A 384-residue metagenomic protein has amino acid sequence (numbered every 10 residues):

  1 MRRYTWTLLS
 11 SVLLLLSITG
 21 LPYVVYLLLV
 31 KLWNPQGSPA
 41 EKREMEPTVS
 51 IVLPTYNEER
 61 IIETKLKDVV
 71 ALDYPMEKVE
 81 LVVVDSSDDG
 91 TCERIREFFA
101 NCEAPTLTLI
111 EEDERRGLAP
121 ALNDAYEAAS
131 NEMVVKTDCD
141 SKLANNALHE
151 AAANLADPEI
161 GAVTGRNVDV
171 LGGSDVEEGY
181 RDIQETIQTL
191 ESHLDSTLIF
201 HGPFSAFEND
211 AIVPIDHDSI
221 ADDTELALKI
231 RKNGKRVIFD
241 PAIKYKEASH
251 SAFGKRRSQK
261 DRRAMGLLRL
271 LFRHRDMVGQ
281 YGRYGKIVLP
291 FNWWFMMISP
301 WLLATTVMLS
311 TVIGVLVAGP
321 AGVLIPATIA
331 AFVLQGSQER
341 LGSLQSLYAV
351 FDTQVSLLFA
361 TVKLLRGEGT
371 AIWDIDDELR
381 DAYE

Functional and structural regions predicted by a protein language model:
M1-R43, S356: N-terminal membrane-anchoring/stem segments of glycan-assembly enzymes
Q36-K42, F253, Q259-I329, S346 (+1 more regions): Basic/Trp-rich segment in TM-proximal cytosolic loops or flexible interdomain/linker regions
P47-S50, E80, E225: Cell-envelope/extracellular polymer assembly enzymes that use nucleotide-activated donors
K67-K78: Short, acidic, metal-binding catalytic loop of nucleotide-sugar glycosyltransferases
D68, D85-E93, E114-R115, S141: A conserved acidic beta->alpha catalytic loop
A104, E111, L118-A121, N131 (+2 more regions): Long helical/loop segments within the catalytic core of UDP-sugar-dependent glycosyltransferases, especially the large
V134: Short aromatic/hydrophobic "clamp" motif used to bind/position activated sugar donors
L155-Q184, D218-D222, L226-L289, Q345 (+2 more regions): Catalytic donor/gating beta->alpha subdomain of glycosyltransferases that bind UDP-sugars
